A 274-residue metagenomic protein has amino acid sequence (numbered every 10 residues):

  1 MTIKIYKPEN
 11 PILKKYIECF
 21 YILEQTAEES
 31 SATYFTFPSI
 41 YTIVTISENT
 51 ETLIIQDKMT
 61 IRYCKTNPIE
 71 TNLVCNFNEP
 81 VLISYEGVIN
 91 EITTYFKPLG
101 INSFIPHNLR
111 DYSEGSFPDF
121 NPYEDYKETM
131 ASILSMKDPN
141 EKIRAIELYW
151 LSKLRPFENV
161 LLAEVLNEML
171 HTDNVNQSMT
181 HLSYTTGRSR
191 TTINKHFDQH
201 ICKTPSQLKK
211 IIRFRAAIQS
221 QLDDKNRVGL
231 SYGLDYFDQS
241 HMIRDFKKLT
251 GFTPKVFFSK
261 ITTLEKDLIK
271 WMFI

Functional and structural regions predicted by a protein language model:
M1-V175, M179-T180, T186-R190, T204 (+4 more regions): Alpha-helical bundle regulatory/interaction domains
S178, H196-F197: Extended amphipathic alpha-helical scaffolding segments in membrane-proximal extra-membrane regions of membrane
R188, K195, K203-Q219: Catalytic-pocket segment enriched in acidic/His residues
F197-K203, D245-F257: A secondary-structure capping/hinge motif
Q199, L208, N226-G229: Extended, basic/helix-rich recognition subdomains
H200-I201, I212-R215, L249-T250, I261-L264: The DNA-recognition helices of helix-turn-helix-type DNA-binding domains
L222: Active-site loop and adjoining helix of the penicillin-binding protein/serine DD-peptidase-beta-lactamase fold
